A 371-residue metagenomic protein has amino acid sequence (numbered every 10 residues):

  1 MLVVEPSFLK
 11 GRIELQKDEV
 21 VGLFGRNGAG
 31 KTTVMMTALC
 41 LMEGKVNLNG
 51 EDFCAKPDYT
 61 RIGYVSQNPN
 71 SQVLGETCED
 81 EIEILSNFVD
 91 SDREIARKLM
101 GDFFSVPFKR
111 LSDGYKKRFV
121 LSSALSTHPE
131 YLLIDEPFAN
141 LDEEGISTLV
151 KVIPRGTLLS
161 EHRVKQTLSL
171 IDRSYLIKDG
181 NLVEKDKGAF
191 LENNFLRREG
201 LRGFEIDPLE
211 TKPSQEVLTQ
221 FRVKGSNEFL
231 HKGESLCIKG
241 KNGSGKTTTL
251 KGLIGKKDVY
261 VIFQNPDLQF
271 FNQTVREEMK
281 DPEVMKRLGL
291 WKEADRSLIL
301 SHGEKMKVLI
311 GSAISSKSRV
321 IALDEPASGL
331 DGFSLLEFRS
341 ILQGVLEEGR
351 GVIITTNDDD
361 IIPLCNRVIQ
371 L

Functional and structural regions predicted by a protein language model:
F24-R26, K239-K241: The feature captures the beta-strand-to-loop junction immediately N-terminal to the Walker
C40-T60, I254-Y260: Conserved ABC transporter NBD signature motif
V120-S122, L132, I310: Hydrophobic anchor residue at the start of the ABC signature
L132-E136, I321-E325: Catalytic Walker B motif of ABC-type/P-loop ATPase nucleotide-binding domains
E143-E144, G332-F333: Helix N-cap at the start of a conserved alpha-helix in ABC-type nucleotide-binding domains
S160-H162, T355-N357: H-loop/switch region of ABC-family ATPase nucleotide-binding domains
I177, N181-R202, P363, Q370-L371: Conserved beta-strand-loop-alpha-helix hinge in the C-terminal portion of ABC ATPase nucleotide-binding domains
